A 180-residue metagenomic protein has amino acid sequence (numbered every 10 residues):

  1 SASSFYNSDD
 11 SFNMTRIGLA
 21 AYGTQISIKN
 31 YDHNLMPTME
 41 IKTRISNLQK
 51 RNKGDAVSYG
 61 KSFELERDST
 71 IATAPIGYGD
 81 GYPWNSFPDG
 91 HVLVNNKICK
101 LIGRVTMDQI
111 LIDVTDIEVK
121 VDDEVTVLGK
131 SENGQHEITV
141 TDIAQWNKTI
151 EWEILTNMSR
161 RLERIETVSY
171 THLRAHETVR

Functional and structural regions predicted by a protein language model:
S1-R44, L48-N52: Active-site loop/helix belt of alpha/beta enzymes
T38-P88: Functionally critical, mid-to-C-terminal surface segments that flank or help form catalytic/ligand
G77-G79, K97, R104, K130-S131: Short, surface-exposed secondary-structure boundary micro-motifs
N85-S86, L93, V119: Short, well-ordered loop/turn sites that connect or cap secondary structure elements
E132-A144: Short, Lys/Arg- and Gly-enriched loop/turn segments at beta-strand edges
A144-Y170: Short peripheral tails and domain-boundary helices/loops at the edges of structured domains
H172-R180: Single conserved hydrophobic/aromatic residue that forms the stacking wall/gate of nucleotide- or nucleobase-binding
